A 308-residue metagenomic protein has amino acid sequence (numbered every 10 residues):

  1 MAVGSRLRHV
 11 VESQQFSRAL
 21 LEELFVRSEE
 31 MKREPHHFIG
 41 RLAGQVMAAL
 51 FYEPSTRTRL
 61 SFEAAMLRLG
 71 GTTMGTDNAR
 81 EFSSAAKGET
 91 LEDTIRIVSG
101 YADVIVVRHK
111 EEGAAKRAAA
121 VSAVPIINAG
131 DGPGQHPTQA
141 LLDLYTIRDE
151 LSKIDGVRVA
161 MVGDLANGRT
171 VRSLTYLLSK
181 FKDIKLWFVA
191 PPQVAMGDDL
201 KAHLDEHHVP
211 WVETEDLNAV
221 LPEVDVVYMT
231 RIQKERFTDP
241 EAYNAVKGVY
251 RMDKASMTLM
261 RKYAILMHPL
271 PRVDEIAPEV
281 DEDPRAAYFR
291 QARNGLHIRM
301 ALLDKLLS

Functional and structural regions predicted by a protein language model:
M1-L60, A64: Positively charged, low-complexity intrinsically disordered leader regions
A2, E282-S308: C-terminal helix-to-coil terminal segments
G40-R148, D274-I276: Phosphate/diphosphate ligand-binding glycine-rich loop within oxidoreductases
L42-M47, D155-V157, D183, Y263: Phosphate-coordination loops involved in phosphoryl transfer and adenosine-cofactor binding
Y52-L67, D149-M229: Glycine-rich phosphate/diphosphate-binding loop of Rossmann-like nucleotide-binding domains
V124, K182-I184, L259-I265: A short helix->loop->beta-strand "cap" motif at the edges of active sites that frequently abuts
D205-V280, R285: Rossmann-like adenosine-cofactor binding region
